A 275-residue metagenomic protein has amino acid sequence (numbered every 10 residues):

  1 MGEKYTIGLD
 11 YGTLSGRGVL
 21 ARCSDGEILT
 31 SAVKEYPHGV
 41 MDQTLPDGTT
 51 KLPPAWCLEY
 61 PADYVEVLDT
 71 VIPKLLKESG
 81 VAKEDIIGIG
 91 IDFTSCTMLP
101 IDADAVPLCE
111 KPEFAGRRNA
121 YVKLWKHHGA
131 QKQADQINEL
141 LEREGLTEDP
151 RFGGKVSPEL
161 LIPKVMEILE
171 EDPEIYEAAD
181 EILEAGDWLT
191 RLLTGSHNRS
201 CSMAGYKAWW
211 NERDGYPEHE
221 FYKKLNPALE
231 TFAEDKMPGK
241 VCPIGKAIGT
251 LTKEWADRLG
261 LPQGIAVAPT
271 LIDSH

Functional and structural regions predicted by a protein language model:
M1-E3, S79-G80: Short, positively charged
G2-E35, G88-I101: Gly/Thr-rich phosphate-binding beta-strand-loop-beta motif of the actin/hexokinase/Hsp70
E27, P37-V40, P107: Flexible, glycine-rich phosphate/dinucleotide-binding loops and adjacent beta-alpha linkers at cofactor/substrate
K34-G39, A115: A short acidic/small-residue loop/turn micro-motif
T44-G48, P53-V65, T70-H275: Glycine-rich phosphate-binding/catalytic subdomain of phosphoryl-transfer and nucleotide/sugar-phosphate-processing
